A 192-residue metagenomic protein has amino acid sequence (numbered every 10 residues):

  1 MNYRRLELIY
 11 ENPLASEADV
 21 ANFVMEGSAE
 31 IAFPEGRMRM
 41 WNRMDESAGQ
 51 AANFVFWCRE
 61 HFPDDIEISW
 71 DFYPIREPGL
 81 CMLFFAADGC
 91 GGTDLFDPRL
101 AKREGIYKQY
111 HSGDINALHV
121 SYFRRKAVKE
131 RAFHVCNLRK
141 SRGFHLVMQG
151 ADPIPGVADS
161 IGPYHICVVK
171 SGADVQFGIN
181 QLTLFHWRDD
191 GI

Functional and structural regions predicted by a protein language model:
M1-I192: Extracellular glycan-recognition regions
